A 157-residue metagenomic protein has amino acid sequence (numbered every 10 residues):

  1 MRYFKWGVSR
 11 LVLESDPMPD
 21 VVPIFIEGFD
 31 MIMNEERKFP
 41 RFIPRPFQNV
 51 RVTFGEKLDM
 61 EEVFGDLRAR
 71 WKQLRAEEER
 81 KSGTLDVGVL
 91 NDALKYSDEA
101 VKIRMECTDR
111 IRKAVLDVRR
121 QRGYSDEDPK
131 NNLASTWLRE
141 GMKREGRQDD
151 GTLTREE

Functional and structural regions predicted by a protein language model:
M1-K95: A cross-family acyltransferase "interaction/gating" segment
F64-E157: Fungal C-terminal region signature
